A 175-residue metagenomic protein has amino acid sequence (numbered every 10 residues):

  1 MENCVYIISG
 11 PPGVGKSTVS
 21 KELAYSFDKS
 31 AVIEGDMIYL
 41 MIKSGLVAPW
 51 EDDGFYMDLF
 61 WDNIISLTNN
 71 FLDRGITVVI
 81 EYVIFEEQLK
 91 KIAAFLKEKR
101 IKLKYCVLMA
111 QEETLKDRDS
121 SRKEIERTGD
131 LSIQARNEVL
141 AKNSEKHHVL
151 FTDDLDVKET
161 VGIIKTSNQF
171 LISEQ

Functional and structural regions predicted by a protein language model:
I8: Hydrophobic anchor at the beta1->P-loop junction of P-loop NTPases
P11: P-loop (Walker A) phosphate-binding loop of NTP-binding proteins
V14: ATP-binding Walker
S17: Walker A/P-loop
K21-N63: Conserved substrate/cofactor phosphate-moiety recognition/catalytic segment in nucleotide-dependent phosphotransferases
Y56-K99: Glycine-rich phosphate-binding loop used to anchor ATP phosphates in small-molecule kinases, encompassing both
Y82, K99-D119: Conserved phosphate-donor/acceptor-positioning beta-strand/loop module used by diverse small-molecule
S121-I163, E174-Q175: Small-molecule kinase domains that catalyze NTP-dependent phosphoryl transfer to phosphate-bearing small molecules
